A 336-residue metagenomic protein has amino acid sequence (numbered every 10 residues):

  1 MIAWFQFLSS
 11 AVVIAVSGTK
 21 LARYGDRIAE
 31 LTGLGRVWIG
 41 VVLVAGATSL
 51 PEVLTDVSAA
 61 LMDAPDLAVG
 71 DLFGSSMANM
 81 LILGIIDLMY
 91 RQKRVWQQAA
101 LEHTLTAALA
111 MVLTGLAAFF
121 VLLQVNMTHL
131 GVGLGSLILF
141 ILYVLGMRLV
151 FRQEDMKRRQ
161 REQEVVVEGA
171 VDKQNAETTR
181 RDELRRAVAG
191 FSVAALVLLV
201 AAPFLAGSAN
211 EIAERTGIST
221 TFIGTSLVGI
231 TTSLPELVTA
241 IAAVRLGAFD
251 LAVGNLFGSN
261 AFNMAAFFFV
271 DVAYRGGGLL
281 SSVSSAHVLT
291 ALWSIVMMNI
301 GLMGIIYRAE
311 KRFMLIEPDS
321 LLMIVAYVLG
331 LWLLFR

Functional and structural regions predicted by a protein language model:
M1-R336: Hydrophobic alpha-helical segments, chiefly the membrane-spanning helices and signal/signal-anchor peptides
